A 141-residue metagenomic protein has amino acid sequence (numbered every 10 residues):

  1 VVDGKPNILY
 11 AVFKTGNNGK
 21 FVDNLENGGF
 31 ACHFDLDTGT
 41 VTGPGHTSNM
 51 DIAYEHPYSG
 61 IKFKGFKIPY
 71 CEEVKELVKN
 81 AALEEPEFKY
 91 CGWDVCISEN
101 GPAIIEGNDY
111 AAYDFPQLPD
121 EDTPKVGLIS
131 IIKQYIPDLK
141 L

Functional and structural regions predicted by a protein language model:
V2-D3, I8-Y10, K14-S98: A long amphipathic alpha-helix within ATP-dependent nucleotide-binding catalytic cores
Y54-E73, L83-F88, I97-L141: C-terminal active-site "lid" helix and adjoining low-complexity regulatory extension at the edge of ATP-using catalytic
